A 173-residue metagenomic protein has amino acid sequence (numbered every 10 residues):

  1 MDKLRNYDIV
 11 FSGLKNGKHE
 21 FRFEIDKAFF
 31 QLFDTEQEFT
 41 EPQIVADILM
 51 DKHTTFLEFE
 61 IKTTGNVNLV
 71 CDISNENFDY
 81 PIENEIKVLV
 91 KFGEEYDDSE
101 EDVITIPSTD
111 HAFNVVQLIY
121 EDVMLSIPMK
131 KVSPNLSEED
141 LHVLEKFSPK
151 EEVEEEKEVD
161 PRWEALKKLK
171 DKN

Functional and structural regions predicted by a protein language model:
M1-G13, G93-N173: Charge-rich, low-complexity linker and terminal segments
M1-V70: A positional/architectural concept
E20-R22, Q43-D47, N77-L89, A112: Well-ordered beta-strand positions in beta-sheet-rich domains
K27-F29, K52-F56, N75, E94-Y96 (+2 more regions): Residues that cap or initiate secondary-structure elements
T35, D72-D79, L125, D171: Short, intrinsically disordered, mixed-charge
I61-T63, I82, Q117, I127: Residue-level recognition of conserved beta-strand positions in structured domain cores
N66-S99: Helix-adjacent hinge/juxtasegments
